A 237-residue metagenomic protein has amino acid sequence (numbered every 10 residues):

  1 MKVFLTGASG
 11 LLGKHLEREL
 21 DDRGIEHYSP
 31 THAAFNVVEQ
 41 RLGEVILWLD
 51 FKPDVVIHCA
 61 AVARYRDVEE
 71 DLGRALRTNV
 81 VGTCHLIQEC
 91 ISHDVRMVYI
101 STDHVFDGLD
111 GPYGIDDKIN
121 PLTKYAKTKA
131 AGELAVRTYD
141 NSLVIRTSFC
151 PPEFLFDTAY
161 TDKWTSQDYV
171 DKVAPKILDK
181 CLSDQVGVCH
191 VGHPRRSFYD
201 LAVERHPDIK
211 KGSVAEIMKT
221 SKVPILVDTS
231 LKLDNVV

Functional and structural regions predicted by a protein language model:
M1-R23: N-terminal Rossmann NAD(P)H-binding glycine-rich loop of SDR-like oxidoreductase domains
H27-I46: Adenosine-cofactor binding site in Rossmann-like domains, unifying the SAM/SAH pocket of S-adenosylmethionine-dependent
R41-T78: NAD(P)H-binding glycine-rich loop region in Rossmannoid oxidoreductase-like domains and their noncatalytic homologs
L49, E70-V98: NAD(P)-cofactor binding segment of oxidoreductase domains
V62-R66, E70-G73, D103-L122, E153: Active-site "gating" loop of Rossmann-like NAD(P)-dependent oxidoreductase/epimerase domains
N120-S148: Active-site Tyr-X1-5-Lys
F156-S183, G187: Substrate-positioning beta->alpha
K176, K180-D228: Mid/C-terminal beta-alpha module of Rossmann-like enzyme folds, strongest in SDR-family dehydrogenases/epimerases
